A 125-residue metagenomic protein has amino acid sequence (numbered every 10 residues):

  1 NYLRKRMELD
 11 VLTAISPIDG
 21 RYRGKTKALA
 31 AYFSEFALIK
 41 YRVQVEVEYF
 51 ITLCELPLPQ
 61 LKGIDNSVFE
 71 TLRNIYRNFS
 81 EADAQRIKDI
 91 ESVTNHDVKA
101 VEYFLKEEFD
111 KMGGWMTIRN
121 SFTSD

Functional and structural regions predicted by a protein language model:
R6-S124: A helix-coil-helix interface module used to build multimeric assemblies and to scaffold catalytic/cofactor sites
